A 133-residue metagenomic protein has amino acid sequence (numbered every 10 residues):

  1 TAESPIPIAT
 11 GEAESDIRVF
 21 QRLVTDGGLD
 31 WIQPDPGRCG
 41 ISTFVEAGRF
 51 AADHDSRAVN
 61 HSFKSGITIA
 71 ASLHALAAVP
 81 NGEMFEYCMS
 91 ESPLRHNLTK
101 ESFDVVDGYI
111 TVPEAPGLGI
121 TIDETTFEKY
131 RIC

Functional and structural regions predicted by a protein language model:
T1-Y109, P113: Shared catalytic-loop signature of beta/alpha-barrel
T99-C133: C-terminal extensions of enzymes
